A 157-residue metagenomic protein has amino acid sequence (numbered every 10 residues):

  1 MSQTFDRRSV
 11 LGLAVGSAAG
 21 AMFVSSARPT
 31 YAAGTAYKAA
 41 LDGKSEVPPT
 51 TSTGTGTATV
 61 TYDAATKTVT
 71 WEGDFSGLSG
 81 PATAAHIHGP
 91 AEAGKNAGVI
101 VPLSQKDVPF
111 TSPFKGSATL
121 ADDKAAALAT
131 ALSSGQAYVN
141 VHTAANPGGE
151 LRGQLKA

Functional and structural regions predicted by a protein language model:
S2-A18, R28: N-terminal secretory signal peptides and thylakoid transit peptides that target proteins across membranes
V24-A40: C-terminal segment of N-terminal export signals and the immediately downstream linker at the start of the mature
A36-T51: His/Met- and acidic-residue-enriched segments that coordinate or traffic transition-metal cofactors and support
A58, I87, V139: Divalent metal-coordination and catalytic microenvironments
V69-D74: Short, well-ordered beta-strand segments enriched in hydrophobic/aromatic residues
L78, A91-G94, A145-N146: Acidic glycine-/aspartate-rich tracts in secreted/extracellular proteins
K95-K124, T130: An anionic, turn-rich surface loop/hairpin at beta-sheet edges that serves as a generic interaction/coordination patch
A131, Y138-G148: Short, exposed beta-strand-loop hairpins at the edges of beta-sheets in extracellular/periplasmic proteins
